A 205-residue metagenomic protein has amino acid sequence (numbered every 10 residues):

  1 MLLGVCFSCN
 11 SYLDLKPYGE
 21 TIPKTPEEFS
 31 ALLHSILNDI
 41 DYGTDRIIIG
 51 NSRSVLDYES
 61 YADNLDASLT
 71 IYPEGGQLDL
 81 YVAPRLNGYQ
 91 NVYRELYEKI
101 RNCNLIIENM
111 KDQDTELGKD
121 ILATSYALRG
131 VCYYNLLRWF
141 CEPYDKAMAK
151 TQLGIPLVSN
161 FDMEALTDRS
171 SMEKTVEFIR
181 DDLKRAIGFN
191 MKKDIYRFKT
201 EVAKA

Functional and structural regions predicted by a protein language model:
M1-S8: Sec-dependent bacterial lipoprotein signal peptides
C9-S11, C103, G130, I179: Terminal processing/anchoring signals of secreted or surface-associated proteins and related intramolecular
C9-V55: Membrane-proximal, proline-rich intrinsically disordered regions
F29-L32, K99-I106, I121, T175 (+2 more regions): Stable alpha-helical elements in mature extracytoplasmic
N38-D41, E177, M191-I195, V202-A205: Short, intrinsically disordered, charge-balanced linker/junction segments flanking boundaries in proteins
R46-I71: N-terminal capping/interface segment
L69-F140, S170, R185-R197: Conserved, well-structured interaction surfaces
W139-D181: Short coil/linker segments at helix-helix boundaries
